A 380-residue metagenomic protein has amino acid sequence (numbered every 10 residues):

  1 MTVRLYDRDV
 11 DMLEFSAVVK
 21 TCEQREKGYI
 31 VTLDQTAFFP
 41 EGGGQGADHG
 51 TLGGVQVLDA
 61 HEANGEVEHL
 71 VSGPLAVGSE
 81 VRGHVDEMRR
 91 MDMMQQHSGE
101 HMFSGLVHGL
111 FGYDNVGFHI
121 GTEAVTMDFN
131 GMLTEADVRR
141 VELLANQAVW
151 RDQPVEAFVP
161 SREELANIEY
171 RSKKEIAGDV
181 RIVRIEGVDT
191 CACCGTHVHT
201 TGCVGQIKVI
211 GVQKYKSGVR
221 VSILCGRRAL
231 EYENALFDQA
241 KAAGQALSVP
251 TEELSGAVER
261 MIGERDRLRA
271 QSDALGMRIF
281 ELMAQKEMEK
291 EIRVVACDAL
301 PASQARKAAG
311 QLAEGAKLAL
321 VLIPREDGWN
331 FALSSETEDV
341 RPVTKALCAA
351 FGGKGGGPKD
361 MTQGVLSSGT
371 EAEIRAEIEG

Functional and structural regions predicted by a protein language model:
M1-G380: A glycine- and charged-residue-rich anion-binding loop/surface
